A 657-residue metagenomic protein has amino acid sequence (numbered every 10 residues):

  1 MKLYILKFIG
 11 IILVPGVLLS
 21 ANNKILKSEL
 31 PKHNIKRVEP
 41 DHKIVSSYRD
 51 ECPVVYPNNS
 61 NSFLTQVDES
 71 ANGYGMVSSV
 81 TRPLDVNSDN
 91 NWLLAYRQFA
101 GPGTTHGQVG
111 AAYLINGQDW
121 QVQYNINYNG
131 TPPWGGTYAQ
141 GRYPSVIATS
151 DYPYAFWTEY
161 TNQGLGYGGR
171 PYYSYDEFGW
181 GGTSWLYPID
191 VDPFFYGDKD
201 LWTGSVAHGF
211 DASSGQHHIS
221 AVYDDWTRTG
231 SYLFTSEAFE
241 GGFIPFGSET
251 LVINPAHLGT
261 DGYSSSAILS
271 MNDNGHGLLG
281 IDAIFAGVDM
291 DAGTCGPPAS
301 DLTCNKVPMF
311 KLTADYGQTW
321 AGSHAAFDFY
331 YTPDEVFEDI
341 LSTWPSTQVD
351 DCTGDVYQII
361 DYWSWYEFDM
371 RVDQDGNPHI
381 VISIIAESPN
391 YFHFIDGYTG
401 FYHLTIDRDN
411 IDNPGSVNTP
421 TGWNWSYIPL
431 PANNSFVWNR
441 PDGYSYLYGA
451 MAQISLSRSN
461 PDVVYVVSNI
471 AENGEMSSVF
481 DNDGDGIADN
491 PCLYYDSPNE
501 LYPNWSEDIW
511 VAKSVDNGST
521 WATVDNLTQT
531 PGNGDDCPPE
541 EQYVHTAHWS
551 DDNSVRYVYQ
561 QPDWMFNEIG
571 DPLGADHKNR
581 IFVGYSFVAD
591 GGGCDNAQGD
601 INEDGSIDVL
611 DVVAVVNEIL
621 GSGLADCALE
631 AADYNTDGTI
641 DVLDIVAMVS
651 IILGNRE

Functional and structural regions predicted by a protein language model:
M1-L26, A111, E657: Bacterial Sec-dependent N-terminal signal peptides
I11, S554, Q598: A residue-level signal for beta-strand positions that form part of recognition/binding surfaces within mature
A21-G593: Extracellular, repeat-based ectodomains that mediate carbohydrate processing or recognition
G591-E657: Cellulosome-associated attachment modules in secreted, modular CAZymes
